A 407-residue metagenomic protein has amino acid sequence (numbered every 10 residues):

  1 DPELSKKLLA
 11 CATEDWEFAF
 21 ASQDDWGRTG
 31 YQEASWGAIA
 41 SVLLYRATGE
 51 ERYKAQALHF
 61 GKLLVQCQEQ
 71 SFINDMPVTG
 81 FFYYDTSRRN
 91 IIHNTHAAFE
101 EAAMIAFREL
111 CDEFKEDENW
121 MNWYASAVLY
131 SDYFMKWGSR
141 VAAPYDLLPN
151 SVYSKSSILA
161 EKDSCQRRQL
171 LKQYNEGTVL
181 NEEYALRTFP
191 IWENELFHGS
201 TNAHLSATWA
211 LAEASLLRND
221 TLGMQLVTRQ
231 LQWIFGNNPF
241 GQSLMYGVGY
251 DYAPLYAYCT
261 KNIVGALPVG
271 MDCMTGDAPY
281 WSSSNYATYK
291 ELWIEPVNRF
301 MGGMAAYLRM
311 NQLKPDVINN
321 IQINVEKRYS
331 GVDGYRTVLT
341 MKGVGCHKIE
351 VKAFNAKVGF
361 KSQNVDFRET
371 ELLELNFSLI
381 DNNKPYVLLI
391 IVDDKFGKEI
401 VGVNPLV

Functional and structural regions predicted by a protein language model:
D1-G334: Glycan-recognition and catalytic cores of secretory/periplasmic carbohydrate-active enzymes
T337-G343: Aromatic/hydrophobic beta-strand junction motif of beta-rich domains
H347, K384-L388: Exposed beta-strand face motif in extracellular beta-rich ectodomains
A353-K361, K395: Change "in extracellular beta-sheet-rich domains … of secreted and cell-surface proteins" to "in beta-sheet-rich domains
Q363-V365, G397-L406: Edge beta-strands of extracellular beta-sandwich domains
E371-L375: Short strand-edge motifs at loop-to-beta-strand transitions and within beta-strands of extracellular beta-rich domains
F377-K384: Surface-exposed, short loops/turns at beta-strand junctions within beta-sandwich domains
